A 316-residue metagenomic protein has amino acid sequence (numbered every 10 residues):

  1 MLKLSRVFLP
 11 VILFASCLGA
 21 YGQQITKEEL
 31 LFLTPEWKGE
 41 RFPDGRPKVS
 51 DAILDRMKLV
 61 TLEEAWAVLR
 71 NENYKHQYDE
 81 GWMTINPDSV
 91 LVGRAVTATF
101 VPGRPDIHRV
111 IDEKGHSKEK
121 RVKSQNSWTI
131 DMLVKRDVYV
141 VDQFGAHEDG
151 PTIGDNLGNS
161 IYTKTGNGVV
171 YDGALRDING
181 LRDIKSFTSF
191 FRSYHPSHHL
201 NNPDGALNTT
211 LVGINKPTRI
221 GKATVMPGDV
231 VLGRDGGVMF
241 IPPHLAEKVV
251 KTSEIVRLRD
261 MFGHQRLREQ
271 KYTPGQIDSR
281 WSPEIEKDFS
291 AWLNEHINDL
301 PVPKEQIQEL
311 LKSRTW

Functional and structural regions predicted by a protein language model:
M1-L9: Bacterial N-terminal signal peptides that target proteins for export
F8-C17: Bacterial N-terminal signal peptides
A20-G22: Boundary at the C-terminal end of the N-terminal hydrophobic targeting segment
I25, E29-K58, A65: Amphipathic alpha-helical packing elements
K38-F42, T218, V231: Active-site and channel-lining beta-strand-loop segments that bind or position nucleotide-derived/phosphorylated
G45, I161, D229-V231: Buried hydrophobic positions in well-ordered alpha/beta secondary-structure cores of metabolic enzymes
R56-E64, V68-P227, F240-E286, N294-Q306 (+1 more regions): Feature captures the catalytic cores and cofactor-binding loops of soluble hydro-lyases/lyases that act on carboxylate
R234-D235: Short acidic-glycine loop/turn motifs at beta-strand connectors
